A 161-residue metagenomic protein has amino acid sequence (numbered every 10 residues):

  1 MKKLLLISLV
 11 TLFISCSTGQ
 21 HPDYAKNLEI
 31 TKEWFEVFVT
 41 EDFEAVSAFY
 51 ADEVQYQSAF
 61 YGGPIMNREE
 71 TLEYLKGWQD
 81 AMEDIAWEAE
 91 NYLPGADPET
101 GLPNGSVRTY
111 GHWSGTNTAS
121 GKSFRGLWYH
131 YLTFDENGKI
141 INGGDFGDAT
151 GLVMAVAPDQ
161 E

Functional and structural regions predicted by a protein language model:
M1-L4: Positively charged n-region of N-terminal signal peptides that target proteins for export
L6-L9: Sec-dependent N-terminal signal peptides
L12-S15: C-terminal motif of bacterial Sec signal peptides marking the signal peptidase cleavage site
S17-E161: C-terminal and inter-domain tail/linker signature
